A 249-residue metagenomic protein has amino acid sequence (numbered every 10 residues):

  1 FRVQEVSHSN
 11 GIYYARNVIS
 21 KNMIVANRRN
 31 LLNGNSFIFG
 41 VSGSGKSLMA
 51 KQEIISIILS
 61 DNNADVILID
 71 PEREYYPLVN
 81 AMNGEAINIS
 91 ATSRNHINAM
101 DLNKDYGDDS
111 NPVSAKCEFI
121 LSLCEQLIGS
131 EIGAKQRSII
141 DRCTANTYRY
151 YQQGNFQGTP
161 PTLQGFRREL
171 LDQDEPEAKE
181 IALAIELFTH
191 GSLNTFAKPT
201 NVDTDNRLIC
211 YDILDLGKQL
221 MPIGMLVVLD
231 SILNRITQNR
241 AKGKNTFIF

Functional and structural regions predicted by a protein language model:
F1-I24, R73-E85, A91-S93, N98-F249: P-loop NTPase motor domains
S9-S90: Glycine-rich phosphate-binding loop of nucleotide-binding enzymes
